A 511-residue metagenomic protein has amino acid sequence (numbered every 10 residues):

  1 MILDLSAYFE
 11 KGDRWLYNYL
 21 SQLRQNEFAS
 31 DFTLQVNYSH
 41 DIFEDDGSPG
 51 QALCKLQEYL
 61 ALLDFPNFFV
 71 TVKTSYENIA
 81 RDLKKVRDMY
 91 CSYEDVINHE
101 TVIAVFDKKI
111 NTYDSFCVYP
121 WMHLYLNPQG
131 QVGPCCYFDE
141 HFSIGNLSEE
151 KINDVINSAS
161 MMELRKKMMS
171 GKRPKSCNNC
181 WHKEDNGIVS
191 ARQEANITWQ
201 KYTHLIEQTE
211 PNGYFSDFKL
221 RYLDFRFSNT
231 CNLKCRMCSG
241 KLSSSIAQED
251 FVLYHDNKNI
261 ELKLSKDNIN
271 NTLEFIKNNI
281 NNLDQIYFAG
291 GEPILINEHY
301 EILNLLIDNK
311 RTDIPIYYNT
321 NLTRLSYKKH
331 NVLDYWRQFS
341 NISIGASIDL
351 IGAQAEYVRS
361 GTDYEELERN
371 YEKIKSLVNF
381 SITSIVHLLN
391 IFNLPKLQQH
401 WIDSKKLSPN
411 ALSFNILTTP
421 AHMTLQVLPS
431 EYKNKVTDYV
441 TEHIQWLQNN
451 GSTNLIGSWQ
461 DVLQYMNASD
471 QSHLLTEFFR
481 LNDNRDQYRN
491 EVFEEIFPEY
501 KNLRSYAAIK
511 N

Functional and structural regions predicted by a protein language model:
M1-L16, S30-S48, F68-K73, L220-T230 (+6 more regions): Core AdoMet radical
Y19-F28, Y59-D64, L333-S340, K375 (+1 more regions): Acidic (Asp/Glu)-rich catalytic clusters
S48-Y59, D82-K84, L388-S404: Catalytic cores of alpha/beta
N78, D82-E94, N98-N196, Y222 (+1 more regions): Accessory C-terminal segments flanking Radical SAM cores
N178-N179, L233-M237: C-type cytochrome heme c attachment motif
W181-D185, C238-S244: Detector for the c-type heme attachment site
N186-R221, C231-L233: Recognition helices and adjacent regulatory flanks at domain boundaries
I342, I348, A355-K373, P395-L397 (+3 more regions): Extended charged low-complexity segments that act as oligomerization/scaffolding linkers
